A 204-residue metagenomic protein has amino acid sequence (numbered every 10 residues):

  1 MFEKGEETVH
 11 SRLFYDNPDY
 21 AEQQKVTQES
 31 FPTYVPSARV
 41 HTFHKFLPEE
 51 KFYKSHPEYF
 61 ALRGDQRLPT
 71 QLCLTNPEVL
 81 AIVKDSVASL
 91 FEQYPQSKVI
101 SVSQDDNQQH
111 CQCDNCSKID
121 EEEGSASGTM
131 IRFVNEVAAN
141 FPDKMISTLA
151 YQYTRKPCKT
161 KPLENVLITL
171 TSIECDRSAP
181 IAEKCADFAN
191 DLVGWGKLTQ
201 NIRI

Functional and structural regions predicted by a protein language model:
M1-P142, S147, L167-T171, V193-I204: Feature activates predominantly on carbohydrate-active enzymes
D85, C111-C113, R155-K159, R177-I181: Generic local-structure boundary detector
C116-S117, K161-L163, E183: Short, glycine/charged-enriched secondary-structure capping and boundary segments
S147-R177: Substrate-binding cleft/loops of secretory-pathway carbohydrate-active enzymes
L149-K159, A182-G194: Alpha-helical scaffolding within the catalytic cores of extracellular/periplasmic polymer-degrading hydrolases
S172-I173, S178-D191, N201: Metal-dependent peptidase/peptidase-like ectodomains
